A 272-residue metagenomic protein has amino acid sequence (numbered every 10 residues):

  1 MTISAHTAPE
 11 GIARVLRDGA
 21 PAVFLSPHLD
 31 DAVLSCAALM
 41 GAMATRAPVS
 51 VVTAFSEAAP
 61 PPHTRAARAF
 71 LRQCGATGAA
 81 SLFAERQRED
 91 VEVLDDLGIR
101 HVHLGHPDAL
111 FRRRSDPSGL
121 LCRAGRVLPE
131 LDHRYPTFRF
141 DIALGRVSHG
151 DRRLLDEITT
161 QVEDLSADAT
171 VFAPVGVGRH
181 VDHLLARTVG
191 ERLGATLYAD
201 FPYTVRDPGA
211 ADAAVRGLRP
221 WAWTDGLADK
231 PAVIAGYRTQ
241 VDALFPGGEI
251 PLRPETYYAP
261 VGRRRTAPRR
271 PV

Functional and structural regions predicted by a protein language model:
M1-L144, T266, P271: Active-site rim/loop-helix segments in enzyme catalytic domains that contact anionic ligands
T2-D18, M43-A44, G98-I99, S115-S166 (+2 more regions): C-terminal accessory domains and tails appended to enzymatic cores
H28-D30, D90, V171, D182 (+1 more regions): Divalent metal-coordination and catalytic microenvironments
A32-L34, A58-P62, A109-G119, R179-H183 (+4 more regions): Short catalytic/ligand-binding loop motif for oxyanion handling, primarily in non-cytosolic enzymes, centered on
A38-M40, R65-A67, L185-T188, A211-A213: Short, glycine/charged-enriched secondary-structure capping and boundary segments
T53, H103-G105, A173, L197-A199 (+1 more regions): Structural signal for conserved beta-strand scaffold positions within catalytic alpha/beta enzyme cores
D151-R152, V177-V181: Acidic, metal-coordinating catalytic cores used for nucleic-acid/nucleotide bond scission and strand-transfer chemistry
S166-V177: Short N-terminal targeting/anchoring amphipathic segment
